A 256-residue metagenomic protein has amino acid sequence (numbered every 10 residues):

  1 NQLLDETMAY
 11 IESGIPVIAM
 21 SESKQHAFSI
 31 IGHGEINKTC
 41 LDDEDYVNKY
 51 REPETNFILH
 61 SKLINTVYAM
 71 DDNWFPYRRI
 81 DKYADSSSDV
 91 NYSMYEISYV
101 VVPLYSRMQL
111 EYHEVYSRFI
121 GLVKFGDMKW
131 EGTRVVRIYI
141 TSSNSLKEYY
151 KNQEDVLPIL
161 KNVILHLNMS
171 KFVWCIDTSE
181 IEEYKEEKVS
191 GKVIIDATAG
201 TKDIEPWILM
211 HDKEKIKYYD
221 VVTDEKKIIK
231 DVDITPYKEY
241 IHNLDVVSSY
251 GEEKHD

Functional and structural regions predicted by a protein language model:
N1-N56, K254-H255: Active-site-adjacent substructure of cysteine-protease-like catalytic cores
I36-D256: Noncatalytic regulatory segments and standalone regulatory/sensor domains
